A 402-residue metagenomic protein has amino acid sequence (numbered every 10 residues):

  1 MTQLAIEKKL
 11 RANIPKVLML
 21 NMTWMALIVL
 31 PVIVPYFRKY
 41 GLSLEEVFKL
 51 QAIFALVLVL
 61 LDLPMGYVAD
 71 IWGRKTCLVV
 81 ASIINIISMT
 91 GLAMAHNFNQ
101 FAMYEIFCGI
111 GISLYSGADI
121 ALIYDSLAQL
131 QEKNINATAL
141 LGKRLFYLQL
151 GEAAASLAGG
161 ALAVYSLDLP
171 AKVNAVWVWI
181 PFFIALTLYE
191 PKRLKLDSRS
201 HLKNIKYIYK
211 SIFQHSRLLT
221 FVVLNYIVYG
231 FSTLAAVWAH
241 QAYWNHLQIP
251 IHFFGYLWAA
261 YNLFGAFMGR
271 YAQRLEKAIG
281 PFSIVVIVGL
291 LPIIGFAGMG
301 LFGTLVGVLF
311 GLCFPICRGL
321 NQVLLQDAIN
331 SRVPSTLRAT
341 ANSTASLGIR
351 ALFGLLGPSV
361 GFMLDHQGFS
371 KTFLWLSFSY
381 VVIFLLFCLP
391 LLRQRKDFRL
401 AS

Functional and structural regions predicted by a protein language model:
T2-L60, R217-A259: Helix-loop boundary and gating motifs at the non-cytosolic
T2-R11, Y189-L224: Juxtamembrane intracellular "pre-TM" segments in multi-pass secondary transporters
L58-H96: Conserved MFS/SLC helix-loop-helix module at the cytosolic interface between two early adjacent transmembrane helices
L60-G73, A163, F267-P281, L364-D365: Helix-to-loop junctions at the C-terminal end of transmembrane segments in multipass secondary transporters
I83-H96, F101, L290-G303: C-terminal ends and interior cores of transmembrane alpha-helices in multi-pass membrane transporters/permeases
I106-Q149: Cytoplasmic helix-loop-helix junction between adjacent transmembrane helices in 12-TM secondary transporters
A171-S200, L389-A401: Helix-loop junctions on the cytosolic side of multi-pass membrane transporters, especially the intracellular loop
F282-Q322: C-terminal transmembrane helical hairpin of 12-TM major facilitator-type secondary transporters
